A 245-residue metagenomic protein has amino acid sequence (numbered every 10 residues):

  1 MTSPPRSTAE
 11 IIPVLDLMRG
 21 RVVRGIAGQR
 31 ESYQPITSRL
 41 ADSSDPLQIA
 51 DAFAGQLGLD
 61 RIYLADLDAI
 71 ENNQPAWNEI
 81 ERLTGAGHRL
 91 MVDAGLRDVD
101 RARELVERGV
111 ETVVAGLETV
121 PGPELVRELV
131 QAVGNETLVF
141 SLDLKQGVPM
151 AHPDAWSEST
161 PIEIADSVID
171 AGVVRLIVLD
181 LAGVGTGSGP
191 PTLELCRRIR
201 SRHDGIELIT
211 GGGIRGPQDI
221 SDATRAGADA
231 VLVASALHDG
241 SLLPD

Functional and structural regions predicted by a protein language model:
S7, A27-N73: N-terminal beta-alpha supersecondary unit
E10, E79, T84-V92, N135-V139 (+2 more regions): Short beta-strand/loop segments at the ligand-binding rim of alpha/beta enzyme cores
E10-M18, I62-L64, L90-A94, V113-A115 (+4 more regions): Hydrophobic faces of well-ordered beta-strands that scaffold small-molecule active sites in alpha/beta enzyme cores
L15-R39, V106, V110-G185: Conserved anion-binding
A41-G55, D98-R103, W156-S167, I220: Short, acidic/polar
F53-R108, T192-L195: N-terminal active-site wall of soluble small-molecule enzyme domains
A86-T112, E194-V231: Catalytic cores of alpha/beta
L125-A132, I220-D245: C-terminal helical cap(s) of enzyme catalytic domains, especially alpha/beta-barrels
